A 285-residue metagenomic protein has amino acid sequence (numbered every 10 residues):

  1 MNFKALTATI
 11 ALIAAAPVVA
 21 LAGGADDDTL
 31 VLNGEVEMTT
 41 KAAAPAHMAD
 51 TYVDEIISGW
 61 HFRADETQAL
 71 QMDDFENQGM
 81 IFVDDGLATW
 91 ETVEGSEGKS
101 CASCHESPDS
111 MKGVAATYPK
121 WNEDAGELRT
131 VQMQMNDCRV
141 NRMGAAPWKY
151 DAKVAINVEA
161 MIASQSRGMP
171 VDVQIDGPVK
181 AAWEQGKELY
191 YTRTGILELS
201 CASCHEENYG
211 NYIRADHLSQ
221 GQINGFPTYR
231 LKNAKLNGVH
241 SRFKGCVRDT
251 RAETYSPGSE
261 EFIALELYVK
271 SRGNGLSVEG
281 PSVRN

Functional and structural regions predicted by a protein language model:
K4-T7, L12-F82, P119-E184, K232-T254 (+2 more regions): Post-cleavage N-terminal segment of exported redox proteins
V93-E94, R193-G195: Short coil/turn linking the two alpha-helices of tandem helical-hairpin repeats
S96-A102, R214-H217, V283-R284: Extended intrinsically disordered, low-complexity coil regions enriched in Ser, Thr, Gly, Ala and often Pro
E97-P108, V158, G186, I196-N208 (+2 more regions): The canonical Cys-X-X-Cys-His
S110-V114, N211-A215: Short Cys/His-rich "knuckle" micro-motifs
A116-A125, H217-G225: Short cysteine/histidine-rich metal-coordination sites, predominantly Zn2+-binding motifs
E188, G195, S203-Y209, G221-N233 (+3 more regions): C-terminal cap of thioredoxin/glutaredoxin-like
